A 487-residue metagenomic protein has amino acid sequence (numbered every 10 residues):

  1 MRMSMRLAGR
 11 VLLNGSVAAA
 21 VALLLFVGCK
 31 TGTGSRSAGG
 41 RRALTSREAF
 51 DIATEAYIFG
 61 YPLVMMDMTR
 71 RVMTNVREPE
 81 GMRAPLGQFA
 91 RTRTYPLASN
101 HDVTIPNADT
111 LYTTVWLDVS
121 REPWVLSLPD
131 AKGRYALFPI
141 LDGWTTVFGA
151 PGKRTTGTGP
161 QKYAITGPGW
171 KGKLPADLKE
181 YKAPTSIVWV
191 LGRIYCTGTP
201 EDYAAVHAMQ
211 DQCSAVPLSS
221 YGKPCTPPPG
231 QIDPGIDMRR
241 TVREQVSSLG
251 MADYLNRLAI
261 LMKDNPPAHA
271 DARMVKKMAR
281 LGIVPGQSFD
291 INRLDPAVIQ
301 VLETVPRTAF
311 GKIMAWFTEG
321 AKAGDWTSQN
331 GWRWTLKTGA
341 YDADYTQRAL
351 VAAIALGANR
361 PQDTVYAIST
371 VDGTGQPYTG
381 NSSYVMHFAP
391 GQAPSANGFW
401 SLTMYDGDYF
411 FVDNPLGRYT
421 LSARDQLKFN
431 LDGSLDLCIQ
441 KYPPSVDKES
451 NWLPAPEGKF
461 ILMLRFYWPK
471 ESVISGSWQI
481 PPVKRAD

Functional and structural regions predicted by a protein language model:
R2-M3, V76: Juxtamembrane helix-loop transition sites at the ends of transmembrane segments in multi-pass membrane proteins
M3-V17: Bacterial N-terminal signal peptides that target proteins for export
L25-G28: C-terminal motif of bacterial Sec signal peptides marking the signal peptidase cleavage site
T31-D487: A compositional/structural signature for long, glycine/proline-rich flexible linkers and loops on extracytoplasmic
